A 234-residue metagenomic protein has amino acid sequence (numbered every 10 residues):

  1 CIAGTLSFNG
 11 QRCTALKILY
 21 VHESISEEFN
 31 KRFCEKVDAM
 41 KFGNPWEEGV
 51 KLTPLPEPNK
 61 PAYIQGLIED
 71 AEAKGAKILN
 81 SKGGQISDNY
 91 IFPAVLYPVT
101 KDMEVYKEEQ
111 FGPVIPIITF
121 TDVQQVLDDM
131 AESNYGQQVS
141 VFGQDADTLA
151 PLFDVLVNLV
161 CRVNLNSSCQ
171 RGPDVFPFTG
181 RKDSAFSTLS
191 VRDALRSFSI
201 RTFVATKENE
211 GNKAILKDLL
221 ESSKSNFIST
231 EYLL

Functional and structural regions predicted by a protein language model:
C1-T100, V123-Q124, D128, L165 (+2 more regions): ALDH superfamily catalytic-core signature
K41, Y90-L234: Conserved C-terminal structural/oligomerization subdomain of aldehyde/semialdehyde dehydrogenase
